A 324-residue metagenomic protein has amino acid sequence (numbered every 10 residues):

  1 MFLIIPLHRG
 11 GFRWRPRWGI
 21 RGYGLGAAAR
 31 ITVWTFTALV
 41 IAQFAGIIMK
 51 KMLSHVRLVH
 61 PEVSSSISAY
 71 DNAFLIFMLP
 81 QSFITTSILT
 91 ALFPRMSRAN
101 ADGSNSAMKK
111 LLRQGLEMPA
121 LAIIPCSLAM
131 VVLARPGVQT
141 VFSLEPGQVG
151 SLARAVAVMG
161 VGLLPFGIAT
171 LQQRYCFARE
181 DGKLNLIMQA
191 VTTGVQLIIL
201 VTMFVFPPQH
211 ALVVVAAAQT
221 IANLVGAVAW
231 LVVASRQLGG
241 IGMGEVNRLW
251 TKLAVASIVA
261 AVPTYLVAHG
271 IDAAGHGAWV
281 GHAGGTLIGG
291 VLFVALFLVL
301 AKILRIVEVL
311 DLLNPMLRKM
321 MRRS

Functional and structural regions predicted by a protein language model:
M1-S324: Membrane-embedded alpha-helical bundles of multi-pass transporters/translocases, especially carrier/permease families
